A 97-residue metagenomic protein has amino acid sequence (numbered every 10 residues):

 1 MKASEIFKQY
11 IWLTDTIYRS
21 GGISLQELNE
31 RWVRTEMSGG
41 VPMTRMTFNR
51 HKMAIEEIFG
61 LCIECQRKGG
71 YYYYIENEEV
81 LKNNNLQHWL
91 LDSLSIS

Functional and structural regions predicted by a protein language model:
M1-I96: Short, basic/aromatic recognition patches that contact phosphate-bearing ligands
